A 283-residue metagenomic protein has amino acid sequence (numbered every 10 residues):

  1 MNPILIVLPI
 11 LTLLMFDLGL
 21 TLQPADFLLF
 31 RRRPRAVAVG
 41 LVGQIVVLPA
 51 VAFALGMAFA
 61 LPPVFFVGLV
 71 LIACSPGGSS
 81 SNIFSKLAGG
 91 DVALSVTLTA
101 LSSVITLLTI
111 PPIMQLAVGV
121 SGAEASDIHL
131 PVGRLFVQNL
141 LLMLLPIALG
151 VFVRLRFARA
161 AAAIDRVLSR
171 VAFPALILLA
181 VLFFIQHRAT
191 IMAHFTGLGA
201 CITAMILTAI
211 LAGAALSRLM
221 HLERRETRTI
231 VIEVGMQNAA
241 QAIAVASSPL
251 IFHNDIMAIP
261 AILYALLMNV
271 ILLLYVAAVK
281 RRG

Functional and structural regions predicted by a protein language model:
M1-G283: Alpha-helical transmembrane segments of multi-pass small-molecule/ion transporters
